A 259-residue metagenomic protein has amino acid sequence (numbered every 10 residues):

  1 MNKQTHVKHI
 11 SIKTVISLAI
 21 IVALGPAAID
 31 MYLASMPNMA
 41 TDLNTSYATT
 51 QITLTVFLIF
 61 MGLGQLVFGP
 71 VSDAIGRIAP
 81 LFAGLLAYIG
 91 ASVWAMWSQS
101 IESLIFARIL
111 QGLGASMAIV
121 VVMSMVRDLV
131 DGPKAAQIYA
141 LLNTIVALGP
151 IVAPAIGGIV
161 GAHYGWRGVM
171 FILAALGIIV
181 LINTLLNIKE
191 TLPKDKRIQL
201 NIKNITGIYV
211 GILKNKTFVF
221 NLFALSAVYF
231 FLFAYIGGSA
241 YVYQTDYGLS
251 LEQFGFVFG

Functional and structural regions predicted by a protein language model:
N2-V7, T191-N221: Juxtamembrane intracellular "pre-TM" segments in multi-pass secondary transporters
K13-Y47, F68, Y235-A240: Extracytoplasmic
D30, L58-L66, P150-I151: Residue-level signature of mid-helix packing/kink "hotspots" within the transmembrane helices of 12-pass Major
N44, G76, W97-S103, G114 (+1 more regions): Helix-breaking motifs and short loop linkers at transmembrane-helix boundaries and internal kinks in secondary membrane
L63-E102: Conserved MFS/SLC helix-loop-helix module at the cytosolic interface between two early adjacent transmembrane helices
Q99, S103, A140-L186: Helix-loop-helix hairpin linking two adjacent transmembrane segments in secondary transporters
A107-L148: Cytoplasmic helix-loop-helix junction between adjacent transmembrane helices in 12-TM secondary transporters
T217-F258: Extracytoplasmic gate region of multi-pass secondary transporters
